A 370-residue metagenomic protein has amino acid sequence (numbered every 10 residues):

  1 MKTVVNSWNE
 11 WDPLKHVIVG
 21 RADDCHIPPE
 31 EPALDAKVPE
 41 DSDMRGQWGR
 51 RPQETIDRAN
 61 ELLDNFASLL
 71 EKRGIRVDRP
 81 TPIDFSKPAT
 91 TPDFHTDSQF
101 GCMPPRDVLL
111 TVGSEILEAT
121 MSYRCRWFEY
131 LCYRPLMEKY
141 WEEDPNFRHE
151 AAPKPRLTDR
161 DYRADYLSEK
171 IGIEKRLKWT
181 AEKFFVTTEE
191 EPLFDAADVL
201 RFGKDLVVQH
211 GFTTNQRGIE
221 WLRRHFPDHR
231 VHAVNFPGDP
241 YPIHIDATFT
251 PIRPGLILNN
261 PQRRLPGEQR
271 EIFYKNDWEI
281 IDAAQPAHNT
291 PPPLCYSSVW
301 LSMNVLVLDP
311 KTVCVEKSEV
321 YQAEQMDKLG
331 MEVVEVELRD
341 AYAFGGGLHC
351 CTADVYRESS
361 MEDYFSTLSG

Functional and structural regions predicted by a protein language model:
M1-G370: The feature marks the mature, well-folded catalytic cores of soluble enzymes
